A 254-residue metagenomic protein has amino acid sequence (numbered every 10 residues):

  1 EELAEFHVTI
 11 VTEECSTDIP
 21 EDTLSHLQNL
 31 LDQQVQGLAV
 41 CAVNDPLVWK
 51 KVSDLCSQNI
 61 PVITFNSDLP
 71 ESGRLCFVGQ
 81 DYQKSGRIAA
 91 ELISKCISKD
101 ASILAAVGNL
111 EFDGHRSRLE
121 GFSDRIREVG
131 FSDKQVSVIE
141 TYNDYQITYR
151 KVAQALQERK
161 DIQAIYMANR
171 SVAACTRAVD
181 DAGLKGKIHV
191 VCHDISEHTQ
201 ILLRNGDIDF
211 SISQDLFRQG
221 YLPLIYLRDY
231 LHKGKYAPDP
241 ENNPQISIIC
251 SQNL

Functional and structural regions predicted by a protein language model:
E1, L75-C76, S102-E111: Short beta-strand segments enriched in small/hydrophobic residues
E1-E5, D22, S85-A89, D113-S132 (+3 more regions): Short, solvent-exposed amphipathic alpha-helices that sit in or adjacent to ligand/effector-binding or catalytic
E2-P20, L104-A105, S123-Q146: Short beta-strand elements in bilobed, periplasmic/extracellular small-molecule ligand-binding domains
E5-H7, Q34, N59: Glycine-centered short loops/turns at secondary-structure junctions
G37-C56, F122, S137-H198: Hydrophobic alpha-helical
P46-K84, S196-R204: Flexible loop/hinge segments that line or gate small-molecule binding clefts
V78-I103, T148-Y149, T199, D215-H232: Hydrophobic alpha-helical segments within soluble ligand-binding/sensing domains
L110, D215-L254: Hinge/cleft segment of the Venus flytrap/periplasmic-binding protein
